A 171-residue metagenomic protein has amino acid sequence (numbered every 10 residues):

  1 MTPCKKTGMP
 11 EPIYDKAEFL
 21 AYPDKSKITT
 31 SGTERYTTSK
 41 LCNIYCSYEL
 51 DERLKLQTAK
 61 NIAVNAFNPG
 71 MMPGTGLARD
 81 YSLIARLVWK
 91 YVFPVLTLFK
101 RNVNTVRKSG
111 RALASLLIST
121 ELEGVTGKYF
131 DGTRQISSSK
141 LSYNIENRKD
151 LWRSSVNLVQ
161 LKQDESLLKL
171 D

Functional and structural regions predicted by a protein language model:
M1-L83, L161-L170: Rossmann-fold NAD(P)H-dependent dehydrogenase/reductase core
E18, R86-L87, L151: A catalytic-pocket lid/entrance helix-loop region that shapes and gates access to the active site across common
L20-T33, K90-T97, T133-Q135: Short glycine/proline-rich turn/loop motifs
S39, F93-I136, I145-N147, R153: C-terminal helical subdomain
A59-I62, A66, Y129-K140: C-terminal/domain-terminus segments
A78, S139-S142: Short acidic, glycine/proline-rich loop/turn micro-motifs
I145-D171: Intracellular terminal tails of multi-pass secondary transporters
